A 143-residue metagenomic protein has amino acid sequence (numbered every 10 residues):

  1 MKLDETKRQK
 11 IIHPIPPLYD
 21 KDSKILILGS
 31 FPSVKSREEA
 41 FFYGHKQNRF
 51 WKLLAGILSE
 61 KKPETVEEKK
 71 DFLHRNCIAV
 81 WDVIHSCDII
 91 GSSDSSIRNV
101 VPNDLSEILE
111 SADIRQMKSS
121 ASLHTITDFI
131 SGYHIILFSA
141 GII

Functional and structural regions predicted by a protein language model:
M1-I12, P17-D20, C87-I143: Glycine/proline-rich loop-helix segments at beta-alpha junctions forming the active-site rim of enzyme cores
M1-K52, S139: Active-site and ligand/interface coordination hotspots across diverse enzymes and nucleic-acid-associated assemblies
K21-S23, H74-N76, R115: Residue-level preference for short coil/turn positions at secondary-structure junctions
L28-G29, W81-D82, S122-H124: Short His-Asn-centered micro-motif
K35-I97: Short, surface-exposed acidic-centric catalytic microdomains
